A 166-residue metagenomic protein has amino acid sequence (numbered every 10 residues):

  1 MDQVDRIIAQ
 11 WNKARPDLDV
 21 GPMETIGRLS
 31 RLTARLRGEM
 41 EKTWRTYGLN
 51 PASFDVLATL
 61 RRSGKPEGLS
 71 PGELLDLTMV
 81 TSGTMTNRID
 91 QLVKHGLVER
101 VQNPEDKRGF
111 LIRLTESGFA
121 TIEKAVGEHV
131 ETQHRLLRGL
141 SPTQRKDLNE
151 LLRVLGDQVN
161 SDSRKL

Functional and structural regions predicted by a protein language model:
M1-D17, T143-L166: C-terminal regulatory/oligomerization modules of transcriptional regulators
M1-Y47: N-terminal leader segment of winged-helix/HTH proteins
V20, G38-T81, R164-L166: N-terminal helix-turn-helix DNA-binding core of bacterial DNA-binding proteins
R28, D55-T59, A120, D147: Pre-recognition alpha-helix immediately N-terminal to the DNA-recognition helix within helix-turn-helix or winged-helix
S30, A58-K65, V126, R153: Short, locally clustered residues in the helix-turn-helix/winged-helix DNA-binding domain
F54, P66-L111: Canonical helix-turn-helix DNA-binding module
A58, N87, E150: DNA-binding alpha-helical recognition surfaces that contact promoter or target DNA
D90-E150: Charged, amphipathic alpha-helical coiled-coil/dimerization segments
